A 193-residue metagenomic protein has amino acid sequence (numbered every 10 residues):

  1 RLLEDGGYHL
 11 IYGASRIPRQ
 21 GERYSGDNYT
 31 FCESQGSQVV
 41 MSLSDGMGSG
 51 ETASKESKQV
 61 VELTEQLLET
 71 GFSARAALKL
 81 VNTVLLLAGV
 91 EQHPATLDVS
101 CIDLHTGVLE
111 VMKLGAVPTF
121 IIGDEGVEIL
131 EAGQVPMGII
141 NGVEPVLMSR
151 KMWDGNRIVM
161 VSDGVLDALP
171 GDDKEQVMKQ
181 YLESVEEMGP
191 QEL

Functional and structural regions predicted by a protein language model:
R1-D5, S54-D124: Catalytic core of PPM/PP2C metal-dependent serine/threonine phosphatase domains
R1-G6, L10-A14, V127-E131, L169 (+2 more regions): Cytosol-facing boundaries of transmembrane alpha helices in integral membrane proteins
L2-G46, T52, Q59, P145-L147: N-terminal entry segment of metal-dependent catalytic domains or homologous docking segments
G6, Q35-S37, L104-V108, W153-D154: Beta-strand-turn-beta hairpins that frame and shape the catalytic cleft of phosphate-ester-processing enzymes
E22-Q35, L97, L130-D172: Acidic loop->beta-strand submotif enriched in PP2C/PPM serine/threonine phosphatases
V39-S42, V111, I158-V161: Short hydrophobic-aromatic micro-motifs
G48-T70, N156-L193: Active-site-proximal, acidic helix/loop segment immediately C-terminal to a metal-coordinating Asp/Glu
E110-I139, V146-M148, E175-M178: PP2C/PPM-type serine/threonine phosphatase catalytic core, specifically the conserved beta-strand-loop-alpha-helix
